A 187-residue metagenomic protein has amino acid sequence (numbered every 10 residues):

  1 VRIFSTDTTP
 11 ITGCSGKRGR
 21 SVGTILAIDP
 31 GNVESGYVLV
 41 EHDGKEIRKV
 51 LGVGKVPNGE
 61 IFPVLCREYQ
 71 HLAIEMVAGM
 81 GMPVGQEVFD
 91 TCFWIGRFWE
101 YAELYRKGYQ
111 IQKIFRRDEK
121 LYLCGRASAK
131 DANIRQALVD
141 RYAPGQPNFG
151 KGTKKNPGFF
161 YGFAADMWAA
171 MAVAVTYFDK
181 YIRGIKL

Functional and structural regions predicted by a protein language model:
R2-L187: Phosphate- and other anionic-substrate recognition elements at nucleic-acid/protein interfaces
